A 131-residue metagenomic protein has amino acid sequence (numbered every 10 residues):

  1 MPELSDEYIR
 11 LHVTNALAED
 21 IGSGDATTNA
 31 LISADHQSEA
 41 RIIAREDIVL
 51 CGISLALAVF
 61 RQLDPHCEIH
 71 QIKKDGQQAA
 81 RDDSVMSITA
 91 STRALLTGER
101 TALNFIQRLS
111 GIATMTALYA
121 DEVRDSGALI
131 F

Functional and structural regions predicted by a protein language model:
M1-F131: Acidic/glycine-rich phosphate/pyrophosphate-binding loops and surrounding catalytic core that coordinate Mg2+
